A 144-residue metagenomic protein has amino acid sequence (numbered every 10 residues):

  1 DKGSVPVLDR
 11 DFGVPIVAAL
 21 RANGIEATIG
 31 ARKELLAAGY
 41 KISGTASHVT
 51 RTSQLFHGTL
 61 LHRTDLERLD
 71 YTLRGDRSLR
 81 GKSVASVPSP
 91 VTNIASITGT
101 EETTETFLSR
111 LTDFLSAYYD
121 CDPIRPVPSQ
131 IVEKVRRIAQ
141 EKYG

Functional and structural regions predicted by a protein language model:
D1, H48-T50: A glycine- and small-aliphatic-rich helix-loop capping segment at beta-alpha/alpha-beta transitions that lines
D1-G30: A generic, well-ordered mixed alpha/beta core segment in the N-terminal half of proteins
V7, P15, A38-K41, T72-R74: A short linear-motif detector with a strong N-terminal bias
A19, N23-I25, S43, R51-G144: Long, positively charged amphipathic alpha-helical accessory segments at protein N-termini or as interdomain linkers
G30-G39: Short, glycine/charge-rich beta-strand/loop segments that flank catalytic centers and engage negatively charged groups
